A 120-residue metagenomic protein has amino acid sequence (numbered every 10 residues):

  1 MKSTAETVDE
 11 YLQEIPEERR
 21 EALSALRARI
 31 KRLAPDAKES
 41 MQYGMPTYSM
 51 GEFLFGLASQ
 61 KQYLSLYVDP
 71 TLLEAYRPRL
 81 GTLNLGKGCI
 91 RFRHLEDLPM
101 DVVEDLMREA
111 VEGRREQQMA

Functional and structural regions predicted by a protein language model:
M1-A120: Charge-dense, helix-prone N-terminal extensions
